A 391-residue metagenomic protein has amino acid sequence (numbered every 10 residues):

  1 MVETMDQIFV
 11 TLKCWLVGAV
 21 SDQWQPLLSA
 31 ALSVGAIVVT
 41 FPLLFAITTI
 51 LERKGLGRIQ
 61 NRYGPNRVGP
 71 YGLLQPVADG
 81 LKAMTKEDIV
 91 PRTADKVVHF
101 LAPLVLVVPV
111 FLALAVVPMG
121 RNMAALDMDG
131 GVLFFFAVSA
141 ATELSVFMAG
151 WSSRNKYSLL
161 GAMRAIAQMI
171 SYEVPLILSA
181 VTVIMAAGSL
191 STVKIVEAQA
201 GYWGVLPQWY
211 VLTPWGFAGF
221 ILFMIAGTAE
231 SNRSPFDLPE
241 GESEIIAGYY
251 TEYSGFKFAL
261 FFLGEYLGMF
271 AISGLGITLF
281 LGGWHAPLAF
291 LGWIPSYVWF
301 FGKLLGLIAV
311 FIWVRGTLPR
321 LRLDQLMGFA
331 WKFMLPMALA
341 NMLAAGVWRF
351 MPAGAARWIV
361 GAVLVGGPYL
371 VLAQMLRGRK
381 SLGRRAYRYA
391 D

Functional and structural regions predicted by a protein language model:
M1-D391: Selective transmembrane helix interface/packing segments
